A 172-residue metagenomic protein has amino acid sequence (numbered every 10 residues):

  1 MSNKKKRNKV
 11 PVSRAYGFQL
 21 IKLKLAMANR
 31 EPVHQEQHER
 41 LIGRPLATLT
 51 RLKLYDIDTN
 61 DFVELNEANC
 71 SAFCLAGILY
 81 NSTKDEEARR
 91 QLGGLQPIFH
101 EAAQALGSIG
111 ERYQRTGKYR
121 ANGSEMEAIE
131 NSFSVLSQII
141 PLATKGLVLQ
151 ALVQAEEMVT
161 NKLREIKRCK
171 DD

Functional and structural regions predicted by a protein language model:
M1-L25: Short Lys/Arg-rich cationic patches that frequently serve as NLS/NoLS or arginine-rich RNA/DNA-binding motifs
R14-L20, I42-P45, A72, K145: Short amphipathic alpha-helical segments that mediate assembly, nucleic-acid/protein binding, or membrane association
Q19-N60, R90-R120, N161, E165-R168: Short, flexible domain-boundary/linker segments around small modular repeats
T59-N81, A121-I139: Extracellular/lumenal glycan-associated surfaces
T83-L95, A143-L147: HEAT/armadillo-like alpha-solenoid scaffolds in large eukaryotic assembly and transport factors
Q114-D172: Amphipathic alpha-helical binding modules
